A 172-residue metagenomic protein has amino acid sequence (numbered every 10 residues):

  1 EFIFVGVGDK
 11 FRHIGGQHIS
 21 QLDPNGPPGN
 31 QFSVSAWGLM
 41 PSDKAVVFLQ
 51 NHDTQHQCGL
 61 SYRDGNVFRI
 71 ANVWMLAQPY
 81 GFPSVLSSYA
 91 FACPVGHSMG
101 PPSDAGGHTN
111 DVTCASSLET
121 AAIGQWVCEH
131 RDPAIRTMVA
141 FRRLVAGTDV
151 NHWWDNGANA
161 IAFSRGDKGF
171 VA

Functional and structural regions predicted by a protein language model:
E1-A172: Active-site-proximal helices and loops of the catalytic beta/alpha 8
